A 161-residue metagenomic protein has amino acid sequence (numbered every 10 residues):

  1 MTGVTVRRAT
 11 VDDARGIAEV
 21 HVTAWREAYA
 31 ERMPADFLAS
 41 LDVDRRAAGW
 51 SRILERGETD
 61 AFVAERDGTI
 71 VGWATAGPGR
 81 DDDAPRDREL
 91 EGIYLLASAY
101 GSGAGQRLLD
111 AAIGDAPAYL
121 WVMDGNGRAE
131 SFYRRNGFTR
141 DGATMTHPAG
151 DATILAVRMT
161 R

Functional and structural regions predicted by a protein language model:
M1-R15: Conserved N-terminal entry element of GNAT/NAT acetyltransferase domains
R8-V11, V20-R32, D36-Y100, Q106-A111 (+1 more regions): Acetyl-CoA-dependent GNAT
G16, E89, R128: Amphipathic alpha-helical recognition patches that constitute DNA-binding helices
T59, T153-R158: Short hydrophobic/aromatic beta-strand or adjacent loop that forms the aromatic wall/cage of a ligand/substrate-binding
Q106, G125-A143, A149-I154: Conserved active-site alpha-helix within GNAT-family acetyltransferase domains
G114-G125: Conserved GNAT acetyl-CoA-binding A-motif
